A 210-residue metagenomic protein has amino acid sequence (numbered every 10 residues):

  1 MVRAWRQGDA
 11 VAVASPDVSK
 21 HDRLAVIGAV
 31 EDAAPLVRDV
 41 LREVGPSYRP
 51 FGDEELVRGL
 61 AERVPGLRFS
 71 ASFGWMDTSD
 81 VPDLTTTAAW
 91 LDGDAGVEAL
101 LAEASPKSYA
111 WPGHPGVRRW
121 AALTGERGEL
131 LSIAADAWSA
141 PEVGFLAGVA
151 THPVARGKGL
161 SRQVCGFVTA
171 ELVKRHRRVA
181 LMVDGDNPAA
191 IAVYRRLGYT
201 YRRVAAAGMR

Functional and structural regions predicted by a protein language model:
D9-T86: Acyl-donor-binding surface of acyltransferase catalytic domains
S19-A25, W138-L146, R156: A conserved beta-turn-beta hairpin within the catalytic core of GNAT-like acetyltransferases that forms part
D32-L41, T151-P153, G157-V173, I191-R196: Conserved acetyl-CoA-binding loop-helix of GNAT-fold acetyltransferases
F51-L56, P153, A180-I191, A207-R210: Conserved beta-strand-loop-alpha-helix junction that forms the acyl-donor binding cleft
E55-R68, R162, G185-R203: Conserved active-site alpha-helix within GNAT-family acetyltransferase domains
R68-S79, A180, T200-R210: Conserved catalytic-core motifs of GNAT/GCN5-like acyltransferases
S72-S108: Short amphipathic alpha-helix that is part of the acyltransferase structural core
Y109-A150: A conserved beta-strand-loop-helix scaffold within acyl/acetyltransferase catalytic domains
